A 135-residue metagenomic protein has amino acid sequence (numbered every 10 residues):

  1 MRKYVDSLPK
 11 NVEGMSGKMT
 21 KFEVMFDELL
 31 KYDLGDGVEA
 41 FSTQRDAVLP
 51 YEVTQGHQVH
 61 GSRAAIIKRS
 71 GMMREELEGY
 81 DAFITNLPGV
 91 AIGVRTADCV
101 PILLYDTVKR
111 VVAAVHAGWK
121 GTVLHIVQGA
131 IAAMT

Functional and structural regions predicted by a protein language model:
M1-T135: Active-site microenvironment for binding and transforming phosphate-containing groups
